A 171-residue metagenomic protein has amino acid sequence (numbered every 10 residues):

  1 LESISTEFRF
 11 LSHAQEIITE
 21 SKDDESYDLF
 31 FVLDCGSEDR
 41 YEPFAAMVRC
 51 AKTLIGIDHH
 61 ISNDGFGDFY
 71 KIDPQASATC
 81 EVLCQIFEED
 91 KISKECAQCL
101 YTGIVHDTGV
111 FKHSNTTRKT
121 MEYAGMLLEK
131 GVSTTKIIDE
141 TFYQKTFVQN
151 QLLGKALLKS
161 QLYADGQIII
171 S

Functional and structural regions predicted by a protein language model:
L1-C50: N-terminal small/polar loop signature for handling phosphorylated ligands or for N-terminal nucleophile
L1-R9, D24-L29, H106-S171: Hydrophobic helix-and-loop "lid/oligomerization" segment in the mid-to-C-terminal part of catalytic domains
I18, L29-F31, T53-I57, F69-I72: Hydrophobic/aromatic beta-strand patches that form the interior of the parallel beta-sheet core in alpha/beta enzyme
K22-E25, A46-R49, N63-D64, I92-S93 (+2 more regions): Solvent-exposed alpha-helices and their adjacent loops that cap or buttress functional pockets in soluble metabolic
E25-L29, C50-T53, F66-D68, C96 (+1 more regions): Short coil/turn connectors at secondary-structure junctions
F31-D34, G56-D58, G103, S171: Short beta-strand segments
I57-Y123: Short alpha-helices
